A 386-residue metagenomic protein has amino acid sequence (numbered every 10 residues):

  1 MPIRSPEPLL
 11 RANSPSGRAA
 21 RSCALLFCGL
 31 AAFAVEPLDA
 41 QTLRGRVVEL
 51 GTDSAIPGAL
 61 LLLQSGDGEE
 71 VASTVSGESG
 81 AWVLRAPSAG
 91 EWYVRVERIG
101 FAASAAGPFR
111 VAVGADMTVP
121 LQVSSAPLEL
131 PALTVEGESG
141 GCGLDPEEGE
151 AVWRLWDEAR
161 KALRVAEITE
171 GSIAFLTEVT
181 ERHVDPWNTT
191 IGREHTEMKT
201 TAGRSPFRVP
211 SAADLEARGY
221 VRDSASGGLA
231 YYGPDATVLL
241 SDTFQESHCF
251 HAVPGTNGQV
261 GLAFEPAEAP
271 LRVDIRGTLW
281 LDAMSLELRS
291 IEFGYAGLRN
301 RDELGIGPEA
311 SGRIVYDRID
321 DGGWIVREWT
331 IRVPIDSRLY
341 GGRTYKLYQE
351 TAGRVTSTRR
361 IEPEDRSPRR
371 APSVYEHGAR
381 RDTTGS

Functional and structural regions predicted by a protein language model:
L38-V48, E129-P131: A short, Gly/Thr-enriched small/hydrophobic beta-strand-prone motif that recurs across taxa
R46-I56: Structural motif
I56-P57, V83-E91, I99: Short Pro-Gly-centered beta-turn/loop motif in secreted/extracellular proteins
A59-Q64, V94, V135: Hydrophobic beta-strand segments
G66-V83: Short, acidic Ser/Thr/Gly-rich low-complexity loop/linker segments typical of extracellular and cell-surface proteins
D67-E69, R95-G107: A short, solvent-exposed loop/turn motif at the edges and junctions of modular extracellular/periplasmic domains
V111, V119-E129, E136-G137: Conserved "repeat-terminator" motif of extracellular CCP/Sushi domains
L128, T134-R276, G297-D302, R318 (+1 more regions): Structured extracytoplasmic
